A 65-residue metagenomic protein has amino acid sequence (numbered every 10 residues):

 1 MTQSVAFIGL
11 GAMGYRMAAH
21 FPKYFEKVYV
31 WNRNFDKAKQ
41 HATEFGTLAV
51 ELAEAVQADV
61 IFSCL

Functional and structural regions predicted by a protein language model:
M1-C64: NAD(P)+-binding Rossmann beta1-loop-alpha1 motif at the extreme N-terminus of oxidoreductases
